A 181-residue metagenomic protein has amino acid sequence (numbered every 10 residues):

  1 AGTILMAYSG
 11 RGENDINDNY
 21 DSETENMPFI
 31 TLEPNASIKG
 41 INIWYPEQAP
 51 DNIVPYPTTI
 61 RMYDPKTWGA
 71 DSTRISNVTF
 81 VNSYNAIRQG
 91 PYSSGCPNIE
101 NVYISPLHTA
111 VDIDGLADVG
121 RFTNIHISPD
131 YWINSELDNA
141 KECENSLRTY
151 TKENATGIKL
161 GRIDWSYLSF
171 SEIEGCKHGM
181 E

Functional and structural regions predicted by a protein language model:
A1-G40, W44-S72, Y84-Y92: Extracellular beta-strand-rich solenoid/capping regions of secreted or surface-exposed proteins that bind or remodel
G2, F29, N35-G40, S72 (+9 more regions): Detector for repetitive beta-architecture
A7, S37, T151-N154, E172: Generic detector of intrinsically disordered, low-complexity, polar/charged segments
Y8-G10, M27, E47-I53, S83-Q89 (+6 more regions): Short glycine/acidic-rich loop motifs that flank beta-strands on beta-rich extracellular proteins
W68-T79, L107, D130-I133: Short, charged low-complexity intrinsically disordered segments located at boundaries of structured domains
L160: A conserved mid-domain beta-alpha-beta active-site/ligand-binding segment of alpha/beta enzyme cores
